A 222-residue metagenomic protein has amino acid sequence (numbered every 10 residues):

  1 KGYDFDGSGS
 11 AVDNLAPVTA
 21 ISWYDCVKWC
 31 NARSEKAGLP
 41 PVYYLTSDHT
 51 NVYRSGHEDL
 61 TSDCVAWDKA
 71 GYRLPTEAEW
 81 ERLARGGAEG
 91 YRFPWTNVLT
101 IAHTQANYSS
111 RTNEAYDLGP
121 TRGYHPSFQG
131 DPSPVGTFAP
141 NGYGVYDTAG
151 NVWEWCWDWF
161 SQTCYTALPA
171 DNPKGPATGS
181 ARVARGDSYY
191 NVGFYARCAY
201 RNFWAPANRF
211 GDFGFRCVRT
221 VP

Functional and structural regions predicted by a protein language model:
K1-V12: Short, conserved catalytic-motif segment at the N-terminal edge
D6-S8, P173, G214: Intrinsically disordered, low-complexity regions of eukaryotic proteins
G7, L15, K69: Generic anion/oxyanion-binding catalytic loop in active/binding sites
V12-T19: Second-shell loop/turn segments in exported
I21-A199, R209: Functional-site microenvironments in short loops/helix caps that host divalent-cation chemistry
W204: Carbohydrate-recognition loop of C-type lectin domains
F210-P222: Short, structured beta-strand segments at or near domain termini in extracellular proteins/domains
